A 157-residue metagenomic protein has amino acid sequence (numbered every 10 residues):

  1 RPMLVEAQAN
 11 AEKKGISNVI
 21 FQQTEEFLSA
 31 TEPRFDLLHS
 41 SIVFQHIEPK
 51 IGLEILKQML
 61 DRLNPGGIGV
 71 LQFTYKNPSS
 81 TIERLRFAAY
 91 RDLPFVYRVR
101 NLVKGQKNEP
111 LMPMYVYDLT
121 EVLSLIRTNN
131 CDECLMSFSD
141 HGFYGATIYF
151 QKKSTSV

Functional and structural regions predicted by a protein language model:
R1-T31, I47-E54, G69-V157: Class I (Rossmann-like) S-adenosyl-L-methionine-dependent methyltransferase catalytic domain, capturing the SAM-binding
D36: Conserved acidic residues
H39: A conserved beta-strand element that flanks and buttresses the S-adenosyl-L-methionine
I42-V43: Short catalytic micro-motifs in class I SAM-dependent methyltransferases
L53-P65: A short glycine-rich, Lys/Arg-flanked "PGG" loop and its adjoining helix->strand segment in the class I
